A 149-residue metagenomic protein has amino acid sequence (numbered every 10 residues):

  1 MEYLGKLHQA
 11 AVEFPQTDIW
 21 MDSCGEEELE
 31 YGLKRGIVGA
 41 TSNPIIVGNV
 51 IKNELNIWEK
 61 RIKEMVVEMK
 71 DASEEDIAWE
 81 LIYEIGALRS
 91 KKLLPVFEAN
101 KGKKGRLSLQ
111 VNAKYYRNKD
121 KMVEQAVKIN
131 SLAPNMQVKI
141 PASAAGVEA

Functional and structural regions predicted by a protein language model:
M1-E27, Y31: N- or domain-start disorder-to-order transition segments that initiate the globular core
F14-T17, R35-G36, L132: Structured helix-beta-strand junction loops
Y31-N43: Catalytic domains of carbohydrate-active enzymes, especially glycoside hydrolases
I37, I46-N49, E54-V147: Active-site beta->alpha loop and helix N-cap motifs at the rims of alpha/beta catalytic domains
